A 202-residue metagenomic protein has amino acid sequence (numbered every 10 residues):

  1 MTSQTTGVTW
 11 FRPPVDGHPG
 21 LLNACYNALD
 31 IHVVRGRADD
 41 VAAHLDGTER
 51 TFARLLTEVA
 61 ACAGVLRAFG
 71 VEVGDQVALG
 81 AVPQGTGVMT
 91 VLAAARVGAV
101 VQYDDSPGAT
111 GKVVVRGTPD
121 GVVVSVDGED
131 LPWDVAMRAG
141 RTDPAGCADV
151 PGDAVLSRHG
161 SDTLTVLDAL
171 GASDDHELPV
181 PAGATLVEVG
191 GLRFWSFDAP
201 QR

Functional and structural regions predicted by a protein language model:
M1-L22, D134-M137, F197-R202: Flexible, non-catalytic linker and terminal segments flanking ANL/adenylate-forming cores
M1-S3, G17, L21-A24, A28 (+2 more regions): Extreme N-terminal leader/targeting regions
C25-Y26, D39-V71, V82-Q84, V88-V91 (+1 more regions): Conserved AMP-binding/adenylate-forming core of the ANL superfamily
N27-T51, V124-V126, P144-T163, E188 (+1 more regions): AMP-dependent adenylate-forming
L29-H32, L55, V59, V77 (+1 more regions): Adenylate-forming
L66-V71, A145-Q201: Conserved adenylate-forming
G80, M89-D149, A184-V187, R193-R202: Structural core segment of the AMP-binding/adenylate-forming
